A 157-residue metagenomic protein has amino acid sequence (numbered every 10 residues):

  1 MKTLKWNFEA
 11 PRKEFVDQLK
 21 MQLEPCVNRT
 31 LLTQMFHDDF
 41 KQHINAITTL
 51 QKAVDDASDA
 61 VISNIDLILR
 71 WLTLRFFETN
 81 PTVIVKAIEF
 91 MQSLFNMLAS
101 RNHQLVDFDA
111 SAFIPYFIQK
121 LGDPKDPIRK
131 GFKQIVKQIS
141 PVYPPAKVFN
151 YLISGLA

Functional and structural regions predicted by a protein language model:
M1-D56, D66: N-terminal "cap/leader" segments of large eukaryotic alpha-helical scaffolds
E14, R75-T79: N-terminal low-complexity tails and the immediately adjacent first alpha-helix of the next domain/coiled-coil
K20-L31, V61-T73, M91, N102-P115 (+1 more regions): Core helices of alpha-solenoid repeat scaffolds
M35, T49-D55, L72-F76, A87-R101 (+3 more regions): Hydrophobic residues within the alpha-helices of tandem HEAT/HEAT-like
D38-D39, T79-P81, P124-D126: Short inter-helical turns and helix N-cap capping residues of alpha-solenoid HEAT/ARM repeat scaffolds
F108, L121, K125: Active-site loop segments of alpha/beta catalytic cores
